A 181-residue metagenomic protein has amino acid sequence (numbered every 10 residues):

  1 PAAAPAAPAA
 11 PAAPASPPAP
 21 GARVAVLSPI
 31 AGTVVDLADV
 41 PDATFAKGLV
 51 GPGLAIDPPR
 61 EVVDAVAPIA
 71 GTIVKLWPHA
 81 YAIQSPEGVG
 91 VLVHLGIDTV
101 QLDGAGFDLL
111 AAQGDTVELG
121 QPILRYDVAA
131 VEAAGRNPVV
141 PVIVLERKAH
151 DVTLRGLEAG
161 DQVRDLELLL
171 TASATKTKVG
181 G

Functional and structural regions predicted by a protein language model:
A3-G181: Contiguous, well-folded functional domains in the mature portion of proteins
